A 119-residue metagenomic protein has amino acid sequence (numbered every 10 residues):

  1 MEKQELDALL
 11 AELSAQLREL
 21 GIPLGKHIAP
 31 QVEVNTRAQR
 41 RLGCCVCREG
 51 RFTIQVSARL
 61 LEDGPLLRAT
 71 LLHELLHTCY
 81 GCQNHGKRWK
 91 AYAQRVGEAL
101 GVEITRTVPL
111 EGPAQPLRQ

Functional and structural regions predicted by a protein language model:
M1-A69, T78-Q119: Active-site-proximal or metal-binding-adjacent scaffold patches in catalytic folds
E74: Walker B catalytic acidic pair
